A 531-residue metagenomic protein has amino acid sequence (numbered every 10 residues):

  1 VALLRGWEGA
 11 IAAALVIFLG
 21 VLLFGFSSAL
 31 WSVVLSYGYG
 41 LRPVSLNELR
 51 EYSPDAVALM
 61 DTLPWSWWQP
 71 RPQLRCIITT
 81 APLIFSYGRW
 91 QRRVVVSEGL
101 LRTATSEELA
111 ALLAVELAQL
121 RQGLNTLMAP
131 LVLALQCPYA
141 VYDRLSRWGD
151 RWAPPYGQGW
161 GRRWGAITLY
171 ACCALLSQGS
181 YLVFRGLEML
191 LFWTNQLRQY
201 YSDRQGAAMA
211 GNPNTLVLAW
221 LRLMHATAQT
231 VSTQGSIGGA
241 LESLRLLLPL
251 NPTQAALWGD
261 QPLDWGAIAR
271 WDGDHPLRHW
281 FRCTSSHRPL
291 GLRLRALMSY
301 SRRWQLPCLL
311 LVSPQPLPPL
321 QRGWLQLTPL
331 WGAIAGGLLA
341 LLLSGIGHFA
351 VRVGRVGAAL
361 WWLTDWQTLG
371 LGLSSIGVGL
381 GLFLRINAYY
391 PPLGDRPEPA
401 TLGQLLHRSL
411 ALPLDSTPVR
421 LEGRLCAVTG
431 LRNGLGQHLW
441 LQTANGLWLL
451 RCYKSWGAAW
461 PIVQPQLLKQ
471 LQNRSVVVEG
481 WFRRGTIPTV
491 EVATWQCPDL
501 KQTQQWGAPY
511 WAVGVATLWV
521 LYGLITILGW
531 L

Functional and structural regions predicted by a protein language model:
V1-I78, P154-L175, G179-L191, M224-A228 (+1 more regions): Hydrophobic or amphipathic, alpha-helical segments that drive membrane association/targeting
E48-L49, V95-A111: Short pre-active-site segment immediately N-terminal to the catalytic Zn-binding motif
M60-P64, N195-N212: An active-site-proximal "capping" alpha-helix that borders the catalytic cofactor pocket
W68-R71, R75-Y87, R147, P155 (+2 more regions): Active-site-proximal gating segments in proteases and membrane effectors
G88-G99, G239-P262, H438-K454: Hydrophobic alpha-helical transmembrane segments and immediately flanking/interface helices in integral membrane
V96, A111-L127, Q199-D203: Active-site recognition of the HExxH zinc-binding catalytic motif
L117-Q136, N212-N214: Catalytic Zn2+-binding segment of zinc metalloproteases
G123, L127, L145-W160, G336: Signature of the SF2 helicase/ATPase Hel1-core->accessory helical subdomain module
